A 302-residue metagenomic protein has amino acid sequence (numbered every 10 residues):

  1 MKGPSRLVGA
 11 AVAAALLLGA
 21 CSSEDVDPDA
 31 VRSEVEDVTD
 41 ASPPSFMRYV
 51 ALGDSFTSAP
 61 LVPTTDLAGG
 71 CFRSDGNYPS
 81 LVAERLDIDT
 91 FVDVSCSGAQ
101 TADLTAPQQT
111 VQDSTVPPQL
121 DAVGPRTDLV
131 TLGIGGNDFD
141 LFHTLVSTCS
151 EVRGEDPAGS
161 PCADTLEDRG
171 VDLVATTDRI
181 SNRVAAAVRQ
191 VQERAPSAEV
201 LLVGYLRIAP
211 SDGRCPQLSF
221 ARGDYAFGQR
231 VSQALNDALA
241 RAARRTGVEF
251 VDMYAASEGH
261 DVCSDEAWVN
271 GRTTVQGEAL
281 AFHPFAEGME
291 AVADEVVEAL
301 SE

Functional and structural regions predicted by a protein language model:
M1-A13, V116, A175-I180: N-terminal export and membrane-targeting signals
V8, L17-S42: C-terminal region of N-terminal signal peptides and the immediate post-cleavage residues of exported proteins
R32-G98, C149-E155: Serine-esterase "nucleophile elbow" of acetyl-processing enzymes
R48-L52, T57, T90-S95, D128-G133 (+3 more regions): Structural recognition of the beta-strand scaffold that forms the well-ordered cores of secreted hydrolase catalytic
G98-P117, V262-Q276: Charged, often glycine-rich, active-site loop that binds/positions anionic groups
D113-A175: Oxyanion-hole/transition-state-stabilizing segment in secreted/luminal serine hydrolases and related acyltransferases
L129-L132, E155-Q192, L201, Y205-A242 (+1 more regions): Conserved N-terminal glycine/acidic-rich loop preference
Y205-E302: Catalytic His-Asp segment of secreted/periplasmic serine-dependent ester chemistry enzymes
